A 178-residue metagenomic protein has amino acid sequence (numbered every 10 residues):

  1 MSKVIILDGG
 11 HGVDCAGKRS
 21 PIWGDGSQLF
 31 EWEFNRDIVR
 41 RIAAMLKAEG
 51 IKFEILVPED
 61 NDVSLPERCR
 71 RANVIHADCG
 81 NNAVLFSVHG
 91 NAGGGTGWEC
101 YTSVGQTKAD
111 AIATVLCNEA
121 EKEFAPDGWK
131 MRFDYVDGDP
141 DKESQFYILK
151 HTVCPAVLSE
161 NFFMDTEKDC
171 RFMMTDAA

Functional and structural regions predicted by a protein language model:
S2-I5, W32-A178: Active-site-proximal helix/loop segments of hydrolytic enzymes
S2-Q28: Short glycine-rich His-centered loop
